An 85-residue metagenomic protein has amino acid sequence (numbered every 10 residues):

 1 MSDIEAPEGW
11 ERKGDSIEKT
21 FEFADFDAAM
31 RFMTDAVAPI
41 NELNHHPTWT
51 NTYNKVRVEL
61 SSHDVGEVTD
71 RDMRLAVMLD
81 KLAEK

Functional and structural regions predicted by a protein language model:
M1-I4, V37-E42: Short, solvent-exposed secondary-structure boundary motifs
M1-S16: Short aromatic-glycine-(Arg/Gly/Cys) micro-motifs in beta-strand/loop hairpins
S16-A24: Short, well-ordered beta-strand elements within core beta-sheets of diverse protein domains
D25-F26, V65: Helix N-cap motif at beta-to-alpha junctions
A28-A36: Short amphipathic alpha-helix segments
N41-T52, V77, K81-K85: A short N-terminal helical cap/helix-turn-helix that marks the beginning of AMP-binding/adenylate-forming
V58-E84: C-terminal structural segments of small proteins and small subunits
